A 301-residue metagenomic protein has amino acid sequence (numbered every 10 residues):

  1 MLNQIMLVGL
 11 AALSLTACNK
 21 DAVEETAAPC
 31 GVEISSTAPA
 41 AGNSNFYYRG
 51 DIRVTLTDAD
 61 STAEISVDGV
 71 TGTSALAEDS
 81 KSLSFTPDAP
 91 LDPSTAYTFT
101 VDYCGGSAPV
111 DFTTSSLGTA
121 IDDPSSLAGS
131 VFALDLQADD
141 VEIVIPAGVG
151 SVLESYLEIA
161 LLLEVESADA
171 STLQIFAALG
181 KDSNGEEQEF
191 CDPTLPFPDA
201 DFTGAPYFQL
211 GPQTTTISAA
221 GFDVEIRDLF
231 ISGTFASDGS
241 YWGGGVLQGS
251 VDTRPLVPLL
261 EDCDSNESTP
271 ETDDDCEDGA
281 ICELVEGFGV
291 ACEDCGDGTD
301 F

Functional and structural regions predicted by a protein language model:
M1-M6: Bacterial N-terminal signal peptides that target proteins for export
S14-A17: C-terminal motif of bacterial Sec signal peptides marking the signal peptidase cleavage site
K20-E64, Y103-S126: N-terminal non-catalytic regions of secreted/periplasmic and cell-surface proteins
V23-A27, L117-F301: Extracytosolic secretory-pathway proteins
S66-T73: Change "in extracellular beta-sheet-rich domains … of secreted and cell-surface proteins" to "in beta-sheet-rich domains
T73-D79: Short beta-strand segments within Ig-like beta-sandwich modules, predominantly Fibronectin type-III
D79-F85: Aromatic sugar-binding surface patches on proteins that engage polysaccharides or sugar-phosphate polymers
L91, T95-V101: Short beta-strand segments enriched for Tyr within beta-sheet-rich domains, predominantly fibronectin type III
